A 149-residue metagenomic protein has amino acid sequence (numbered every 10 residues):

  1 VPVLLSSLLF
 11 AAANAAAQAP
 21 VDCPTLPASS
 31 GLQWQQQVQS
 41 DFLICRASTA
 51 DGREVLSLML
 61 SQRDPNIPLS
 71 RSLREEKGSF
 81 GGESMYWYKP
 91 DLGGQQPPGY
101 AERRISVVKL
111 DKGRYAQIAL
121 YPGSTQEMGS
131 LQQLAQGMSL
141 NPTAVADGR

Functional and structural regions predicted by a protein language model:
V1-L8: Bacterial N-terminal signal peptides that target proteins for export
A11-N14: N-terminal signal peptide c-region/cleavage motif recognized by signal peptidases
Q18-P68, P97-P98: Secretory pathway targeting signatures of secreted, lumenal, and periplasmic proteins
L26-Q33, A116-R149: Surface-exposed amphipathic alpha-helical segments
L32, C45-A47, L56-L60, M85-Y88 (+4 more regions): Hydrophobic beta-strand residues in large extracellular and virion-surface proteins
V38, Q62, K89-L92, L120-S124: A mature extracytoplasmic/lumenal domain signature
N66-S70, M128-G129: Short, conserved charged micro-motifs
R71-Y115, Y121: Signature of long, low-cysteine stretches enriched in small and polar/charged residues
